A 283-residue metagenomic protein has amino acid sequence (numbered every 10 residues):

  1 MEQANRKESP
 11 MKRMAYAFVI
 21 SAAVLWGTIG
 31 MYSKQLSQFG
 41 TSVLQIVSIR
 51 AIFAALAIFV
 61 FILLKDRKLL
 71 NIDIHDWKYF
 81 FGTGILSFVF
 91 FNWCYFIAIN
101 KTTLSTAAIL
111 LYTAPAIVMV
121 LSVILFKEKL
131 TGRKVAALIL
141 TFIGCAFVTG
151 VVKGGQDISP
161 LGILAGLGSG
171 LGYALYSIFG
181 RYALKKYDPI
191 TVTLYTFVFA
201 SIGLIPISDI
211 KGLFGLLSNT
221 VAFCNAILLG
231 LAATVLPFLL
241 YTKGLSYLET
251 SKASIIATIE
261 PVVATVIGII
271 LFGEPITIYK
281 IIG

Functional and structural regions predicted by a protein language model:
M1-I49, Q156-Y182, I202: Glycine-/small-residue-enriched transmembrane alpha-helix faces in small-molecule transporters and effluxers
E2, E8, A51, T149-V151 (+2 more regions): C-terminal-most transmembrane helix of multi-pass membrane proteins
V19-I20, H75-T83, L130-F142, G162-I163 (+1 more regions): Cytoplasmic-side transmembrane-helix entry/capping segments in multi-pass membrane proteins
G30, F59-S105, F147, G230-L248: Specific transmembrane alpha-helical segments of multi-pass solute transporters/efflux pumps, especially DMT/EamA
L36, I46, R50, A98 (+9 more regions): Hydrophobic/aromatic residues within transmembrane alpha-helices of multi-pass small-molecule transporters
I49, F88, N92, A107-T113 (+2 more regions): Helix-helix packing/entry segments at the starts of transmembrane helices
A54-D73, F142-D157, F199-A222, V266-I270 (+1 more regions): Membrane-interface helix-cap regions at the ends of transmembrane helices in multi-pass membrane proteins
I58, F81, L121, L130-V152 (+4 more regions): Hydrophobic transmembrane alpha-helices of multi-pass small-molecule transport proteins
